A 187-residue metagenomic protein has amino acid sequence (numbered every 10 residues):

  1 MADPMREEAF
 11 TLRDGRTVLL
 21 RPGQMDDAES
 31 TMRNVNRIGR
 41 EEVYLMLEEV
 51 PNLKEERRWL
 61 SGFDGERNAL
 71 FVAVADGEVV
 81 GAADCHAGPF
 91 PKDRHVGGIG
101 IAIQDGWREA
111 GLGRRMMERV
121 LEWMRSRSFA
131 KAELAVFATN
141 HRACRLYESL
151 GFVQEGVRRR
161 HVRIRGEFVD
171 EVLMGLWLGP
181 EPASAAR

Functional and structural regions predicted by a protein language model:
M1-T17, E167-R187: Terminal substrate-recognition subdomain of acyl/acetyltransferases
R16-V18, D76-A82, V169: Glycine-rich phosphate/pyrophosphate-binding loop shared by adenosine-nucleotide-utilizing enzymes
V18-S30: A short beta-loop-alpha structural element at the N-terminal edge of CoA-dependent acyl/N-acetyltransferase catalytic
M25, R33-L47: Helix-loop element at the rim of GNAT/NAT acetyltransferase active sites that forms part of the acceptor-substrate
E48-G106, M117-R119, W177-E181: Acetyl-CoA-dependent GNAT
M117, M124-A135: Conserved GNAT acetyl-CoA-binding A-motif
K131-V136, E148, V153-V169: Conserved catalytic-core motifs of GNAT/GCN5-like acyltransferases
